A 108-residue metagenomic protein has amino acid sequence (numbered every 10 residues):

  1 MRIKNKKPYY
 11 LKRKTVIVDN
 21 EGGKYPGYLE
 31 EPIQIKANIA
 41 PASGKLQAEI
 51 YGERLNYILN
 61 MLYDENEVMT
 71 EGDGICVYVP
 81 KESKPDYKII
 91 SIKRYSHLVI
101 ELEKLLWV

Functional and structural regions predicted by a protein language model:
M1-A40: Extended boundary segments
Y25-V108: Short, conserved turn/kink motifs that form compact alpha/beta structural patches or helix kinks used as
